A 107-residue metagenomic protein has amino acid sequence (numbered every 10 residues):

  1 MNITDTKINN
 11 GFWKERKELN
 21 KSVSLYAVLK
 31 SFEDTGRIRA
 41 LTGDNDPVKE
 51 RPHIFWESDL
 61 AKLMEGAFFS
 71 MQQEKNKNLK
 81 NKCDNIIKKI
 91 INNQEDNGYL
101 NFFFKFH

Functional and structural regions predicted by a protein language model:
M1-H107: Glycan-recognition and catalytic cores of secretory/periplasmic carbohydrate-active enzymes
